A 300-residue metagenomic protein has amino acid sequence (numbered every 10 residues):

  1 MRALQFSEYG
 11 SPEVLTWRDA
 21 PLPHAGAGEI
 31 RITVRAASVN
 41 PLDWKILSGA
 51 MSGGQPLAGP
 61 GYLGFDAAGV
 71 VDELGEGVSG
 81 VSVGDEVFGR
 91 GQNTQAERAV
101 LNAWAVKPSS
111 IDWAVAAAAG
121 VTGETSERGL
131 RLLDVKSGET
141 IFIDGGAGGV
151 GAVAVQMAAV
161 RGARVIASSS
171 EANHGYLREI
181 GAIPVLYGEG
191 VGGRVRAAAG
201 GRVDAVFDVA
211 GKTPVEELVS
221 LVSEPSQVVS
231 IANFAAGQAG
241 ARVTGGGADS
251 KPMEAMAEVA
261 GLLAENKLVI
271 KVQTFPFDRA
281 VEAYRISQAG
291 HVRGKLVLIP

Functional and structural regions predicted by a protein language model:
M1, T33, M256-P300: C-terminal hydrophobic helical "lid"/dimerization subdomain of Rossmann-like NAD(P)H-dependent oxidoreductases
S11-V14, D19-A68: N-terminal glycine-rich beta->alpha transition that marks the start or flank of a dinucleotide-binding site
A68-G91: A glycine-/small-residue-rich N-terminal strand-loop-strand element that serves as the cofactor-binding glycine loop
S82, S109-D112, D134-T140: Short helix-loop-beta connector
R90-A103: A structural motif shared across PLP-dependent enzymes of the aminotransferase-like
A119-G188: Mid-domain Rossmann-like dinucleotide-binding core that forms the NAD(H)/NADP(H) cofactor-binding site
R178, V209-V269, F277, P300: Glycine-rich phosphate-binding loop and adjacent beta-alpha segment of Rossmann(oid) nucleotide-cofactor-binding
V191-G201: Short amphipathic alpha-helix with an adjacent loop that forms part of the alpha/beta core around
